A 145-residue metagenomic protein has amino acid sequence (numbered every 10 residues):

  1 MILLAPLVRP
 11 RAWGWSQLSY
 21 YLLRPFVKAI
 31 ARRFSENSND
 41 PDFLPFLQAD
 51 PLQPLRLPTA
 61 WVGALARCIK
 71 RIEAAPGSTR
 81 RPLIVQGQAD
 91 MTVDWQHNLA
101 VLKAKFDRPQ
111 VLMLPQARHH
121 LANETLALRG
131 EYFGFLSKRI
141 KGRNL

Functional and structural regions predicted by a protein language model:
M1-W13: Active-site nucleophile loop of the alpha/beta-hydrolase fold
P10-Q48: Helix-rich cap/lid subdomain of alpha/beta-hydrolase
P54-L55, Q88-V93: Acidic catalytic loop of the alpha/beta-hydrolase fold
R56-A75: Active-site nucleophile elbow and catalytic-triad environment of alpha/beta-hydrolase enzymes
S78, I84-D90: Short beta-strand/loop motif that positions the catalytic acidic residue of the alpha/beta-hydrolase fold
R80, D94-K103: Short alpha-helix in the alpha/beta-hydrolase fold that links the catalytic acid
R108-L145: Catalytic active-site module of serine/aspartate enzymes centered on a nucleophile-bearing elbow/loop
